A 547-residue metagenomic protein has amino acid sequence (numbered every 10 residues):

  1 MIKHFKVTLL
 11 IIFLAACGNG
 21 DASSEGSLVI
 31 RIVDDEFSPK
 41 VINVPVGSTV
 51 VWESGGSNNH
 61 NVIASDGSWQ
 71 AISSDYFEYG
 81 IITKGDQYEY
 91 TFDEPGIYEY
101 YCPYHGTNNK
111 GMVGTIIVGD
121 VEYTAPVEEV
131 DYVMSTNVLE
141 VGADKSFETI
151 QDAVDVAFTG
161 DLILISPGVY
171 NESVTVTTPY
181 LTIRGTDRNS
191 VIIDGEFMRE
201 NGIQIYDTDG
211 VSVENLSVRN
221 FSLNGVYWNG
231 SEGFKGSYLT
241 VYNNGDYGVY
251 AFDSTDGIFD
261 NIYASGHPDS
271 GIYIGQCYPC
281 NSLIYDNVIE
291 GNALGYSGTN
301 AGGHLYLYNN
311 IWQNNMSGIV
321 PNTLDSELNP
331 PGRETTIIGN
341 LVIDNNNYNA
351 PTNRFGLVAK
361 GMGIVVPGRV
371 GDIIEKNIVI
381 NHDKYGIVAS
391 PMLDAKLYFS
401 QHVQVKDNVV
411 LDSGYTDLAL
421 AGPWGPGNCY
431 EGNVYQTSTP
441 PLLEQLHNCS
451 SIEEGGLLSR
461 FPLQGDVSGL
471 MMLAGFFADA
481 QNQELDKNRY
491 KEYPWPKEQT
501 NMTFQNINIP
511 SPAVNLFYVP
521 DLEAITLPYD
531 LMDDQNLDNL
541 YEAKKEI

Functional and structural regions predicted by a protein language model:
A15-A16: C-terminal motif of bacterial Sec signal peptides marking the signal peptidase cleavage site
N19-M134, V191-D194, N381: Extracytoplasmic copper-binding redox domains, predominantly the cupredoxin/blue-copper superfamily
F37, M134-I165, V169: Acidic Gly/Asp/Thr-rich repetitive segments characteristic of extracellular carbohydrate-active and adhesion proteins
V41, I150-V156, N171-T178, D194 (+4 more regions): Short, T/G/N/S-enriched strand-turn elements that build extracellular solenoid repeat scaffolds
H60-A71, G142-E148, L162, P167 (+1 more regions): Right-handed parallel beta-helix/beta-spiral solenoid domain characteristic of secreted/periplasmic
F77-E78, Y398, L411-I547: Acidic, glycine- and Ser/Thr-rich low-complexity intrinsically disordered tracts in extracellular/secreted proteins
L162, Y170-V176, R188, D194-N201 (+11 more regions): Short glycine/acidic-rich loop motifs that flank beta-strands on beta-rich extracellular proteins
Y180, T186-S190, D209-N220, E232-Y247 (+8 more regions): Right-handed parallel beta-helix
